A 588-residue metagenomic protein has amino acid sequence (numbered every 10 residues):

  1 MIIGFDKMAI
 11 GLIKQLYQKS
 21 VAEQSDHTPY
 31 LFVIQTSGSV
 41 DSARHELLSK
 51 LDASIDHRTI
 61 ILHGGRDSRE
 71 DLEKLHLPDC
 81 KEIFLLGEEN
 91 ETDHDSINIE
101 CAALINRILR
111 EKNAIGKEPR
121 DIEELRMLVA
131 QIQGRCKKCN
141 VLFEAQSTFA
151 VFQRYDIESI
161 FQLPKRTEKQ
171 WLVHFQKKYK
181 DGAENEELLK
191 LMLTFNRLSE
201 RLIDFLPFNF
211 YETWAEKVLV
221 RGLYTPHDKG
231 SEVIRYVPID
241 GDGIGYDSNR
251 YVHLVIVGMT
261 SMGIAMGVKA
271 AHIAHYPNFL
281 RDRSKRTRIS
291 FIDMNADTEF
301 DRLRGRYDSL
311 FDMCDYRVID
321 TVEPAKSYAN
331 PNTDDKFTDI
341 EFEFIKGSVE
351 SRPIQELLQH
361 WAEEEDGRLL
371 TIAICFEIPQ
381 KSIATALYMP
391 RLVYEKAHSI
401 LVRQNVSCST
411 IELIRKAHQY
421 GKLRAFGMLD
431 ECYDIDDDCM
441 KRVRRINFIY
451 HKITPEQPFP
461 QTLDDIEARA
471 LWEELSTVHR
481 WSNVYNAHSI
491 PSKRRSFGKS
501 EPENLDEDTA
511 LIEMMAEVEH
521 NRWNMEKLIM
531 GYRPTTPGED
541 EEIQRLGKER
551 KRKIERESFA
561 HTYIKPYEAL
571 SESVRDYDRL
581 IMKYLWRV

Functional and structural regions predicted by a protein language model:
M1-E517, N521-R522, E526, E568-S573: Cytosolic regulatory regions of ion transport systems
K177, A183, V318-T333, P534-T562: Surface-exposed intrinsically disordered loops and tails
H488-R494, G498, G538, E542 (+1 more regions): A sequence-level detector of short, solvent-exposed, charge-rich linear segments
F559-V588: Amphipathic alpha-helical binding modules
